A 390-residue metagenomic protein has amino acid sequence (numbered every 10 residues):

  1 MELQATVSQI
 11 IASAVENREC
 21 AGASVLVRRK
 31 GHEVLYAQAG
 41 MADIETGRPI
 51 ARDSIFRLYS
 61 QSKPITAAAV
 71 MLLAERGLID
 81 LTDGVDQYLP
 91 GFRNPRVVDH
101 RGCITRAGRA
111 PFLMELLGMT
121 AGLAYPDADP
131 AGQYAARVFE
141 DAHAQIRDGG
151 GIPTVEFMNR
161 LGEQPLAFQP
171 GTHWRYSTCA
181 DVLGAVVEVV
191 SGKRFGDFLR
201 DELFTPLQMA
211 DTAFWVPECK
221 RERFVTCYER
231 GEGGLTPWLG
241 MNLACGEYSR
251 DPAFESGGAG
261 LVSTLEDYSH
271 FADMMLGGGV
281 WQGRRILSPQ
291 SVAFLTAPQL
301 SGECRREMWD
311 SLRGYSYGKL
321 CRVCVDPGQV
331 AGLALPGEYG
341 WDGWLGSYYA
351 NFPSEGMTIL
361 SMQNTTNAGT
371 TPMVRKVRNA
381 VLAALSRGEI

Functional and structural regions predicted by a protein language model:
E2-L58, L78-D80, N94-C103, T370-T371 (+2 more regions): Short, conserved catalytic-motif segment at the N-terminal edge
S8-I11, V25, G31, R57-V85 (+4 more regions): Active-site SXXK
V15, A74-E75, G162: Alpha-helix C-terminal capping/helix-coil junction sites
E19, I104-A110, N351-P353: Extracellular/periplasmic catalytic domains that process cell-envelope and extracellular macromolecules
V34-A37, Y348-A350, E355-T365: Short, well-ordered beta-strand elements
P95-L333: Short, surface-exposed loop or secondary-structure junction motifs that flank catalytic or metal-binding residues
A253-G260, E338-A350, Q363-G369: Glycine-rich phosphate/pyrophosphate-binding beta-alpha loops
L312-S316, G332-L333, G340-W344, N351-E355: A structural signal for short secondary-structure junctions
